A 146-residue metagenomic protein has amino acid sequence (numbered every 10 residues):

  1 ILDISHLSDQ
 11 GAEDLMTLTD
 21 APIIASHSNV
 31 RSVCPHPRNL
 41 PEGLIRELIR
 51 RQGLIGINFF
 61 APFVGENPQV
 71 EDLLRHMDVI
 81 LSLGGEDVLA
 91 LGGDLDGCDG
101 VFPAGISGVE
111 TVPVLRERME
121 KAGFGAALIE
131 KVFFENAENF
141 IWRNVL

Functional and structural regions predicted by a protein language model:
I1-I24, P37-G53, E71-D87, P113: Histidine/acidic residue-rich metal-binding segments in metalloenzymes
L2, H27, I55, D94 (+2 more regions): Conserved, mostly hydrophobic/aromatic
I4, D14, A90-G92, E130-F134: Beta-strand segments within the central parallel beta-sheet cores of soluble alpha/beta enzyme folds
L7-D9, S28-R31, F60-P62, D94-D96: Active-site beta-loop-alpha junctions enriched in small/polar residues
P35-P37, N67-Q69, V101-I106: Short, solvent-exposed loop/turn segments at secondary-structure boundaries
L54-V64, Q69: A conserved active-site cap/scaffold subdomain adjacent to cofactor or substrate pockets
F59, G84-V109: Short acidic/histidine-rich active-site segments
S107-L146: Mid-to-C-terminal alpha-helical segments outside catalytic/metal-binding sites
